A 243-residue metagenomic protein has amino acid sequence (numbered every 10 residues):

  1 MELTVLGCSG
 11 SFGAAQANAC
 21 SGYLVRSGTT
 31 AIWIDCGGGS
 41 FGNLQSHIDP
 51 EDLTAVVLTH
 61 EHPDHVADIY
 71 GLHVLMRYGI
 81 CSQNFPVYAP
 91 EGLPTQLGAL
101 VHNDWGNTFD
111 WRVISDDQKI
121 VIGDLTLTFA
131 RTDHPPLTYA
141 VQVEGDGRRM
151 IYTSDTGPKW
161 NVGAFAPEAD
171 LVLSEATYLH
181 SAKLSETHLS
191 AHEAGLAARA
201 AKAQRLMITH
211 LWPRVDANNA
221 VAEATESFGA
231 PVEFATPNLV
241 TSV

Functional and structural regions predicted by a protein language model:
M1-E51, T138-S154, L171: Conserved beta-strand hairpin/beta-sheet module of binuclear metal-dependent hydrolase folds, prominently
T4, Y88, D110-S115, T128-A130 (+1 more regions): General small-molecule cofactor/ligand-binding pocket signal
W33-G37, L44, T54-D64, M150-S154 (+3 more regions): Active-site neighborhood of phospho(di)ester-bond hydrolases with catalytic His/Asp-centered motifs
G39-P86: Active-site metal-binding motif and surrounding structural segment of the metallo-beta-lactamase
D68-M76, A99, D216-A224: Metal-dependent catalytic neighborhoods of phosphoester/phosphodiester hydrolases
Q83-G92, R205-H210: Short internal beta-strands
D116-E168: Catalytic core of the metallo-beta-lactamase
P158-S242: Cap/insert and terminal regions of metallo-dependent hydrolase folds
